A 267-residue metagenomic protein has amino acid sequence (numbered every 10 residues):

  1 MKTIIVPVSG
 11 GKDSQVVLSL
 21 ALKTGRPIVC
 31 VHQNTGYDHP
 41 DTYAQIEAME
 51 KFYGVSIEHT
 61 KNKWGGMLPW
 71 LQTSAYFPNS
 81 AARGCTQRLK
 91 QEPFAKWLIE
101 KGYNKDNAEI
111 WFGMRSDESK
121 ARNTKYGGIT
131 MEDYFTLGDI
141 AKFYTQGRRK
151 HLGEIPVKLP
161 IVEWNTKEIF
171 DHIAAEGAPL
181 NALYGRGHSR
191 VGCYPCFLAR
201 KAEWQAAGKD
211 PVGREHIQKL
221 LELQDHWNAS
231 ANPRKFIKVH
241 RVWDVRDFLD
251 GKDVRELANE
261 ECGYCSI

Functional and structural regions predicted by a protein language model:
M1-I267: Nucleotide-activated chemistry modules centered on ATP-dependent adenylation/adenylyltransferase
